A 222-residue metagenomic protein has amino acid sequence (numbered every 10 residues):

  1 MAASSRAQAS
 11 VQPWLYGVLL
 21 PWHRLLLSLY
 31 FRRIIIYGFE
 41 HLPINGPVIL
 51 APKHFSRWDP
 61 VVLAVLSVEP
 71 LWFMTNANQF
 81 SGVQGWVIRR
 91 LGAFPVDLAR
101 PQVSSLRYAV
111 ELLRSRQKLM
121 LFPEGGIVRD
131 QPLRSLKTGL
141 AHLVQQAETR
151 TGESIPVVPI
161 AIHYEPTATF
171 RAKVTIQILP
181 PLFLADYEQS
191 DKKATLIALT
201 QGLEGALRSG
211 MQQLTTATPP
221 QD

Functional and structural regions predicted by a protein language model:
M1-I49, S67, Q84-G85, G92: Membrane-anchoring hydrophobic helices of lipid-metabolizing enzymes
A2-V11, S104-D222: Non-catalytic C-terminal accessory region of glycerolipid acyltransferases and related lyso-lipid remodeling enzymes
L26, E40-H41, L63-A64, G85-W86 (+3 more regions): Short secondary-structure boundary/capping segments
R32, A99-V103: A conditional alpha-helix N-cap/helix-loop micro-motif detector
I34, E69-L71, L91, Q117 (+1 more regions): A structural micro-motif
I36, S81, V103-L106: Structural motif corresponding to alpha-helix initiation and N-cap regions
F39, K53, N76, E124 (+1 more regions): Generic beta-structure capping elements
L42-R100: Catalytic core of membrane glycerolipid acyltransferases/transacylases, capturing the structured, soluble-facing
